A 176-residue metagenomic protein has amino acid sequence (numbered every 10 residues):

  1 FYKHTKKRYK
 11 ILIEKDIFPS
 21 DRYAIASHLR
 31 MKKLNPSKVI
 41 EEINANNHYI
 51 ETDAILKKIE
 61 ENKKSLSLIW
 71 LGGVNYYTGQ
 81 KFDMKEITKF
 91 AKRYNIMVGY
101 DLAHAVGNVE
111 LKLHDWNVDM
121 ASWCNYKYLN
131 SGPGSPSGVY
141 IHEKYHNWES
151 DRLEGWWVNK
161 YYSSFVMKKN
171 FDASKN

Functional and structural regions predicted by a protein language model:
Y2-R22: Conserved PLP-anchoring active-site segment centered on the Schiff-base-forming lysine
Y9, S67, D119: Conserved acidic residues
E14, I43, G72, C124 (+1 more regions): Conserved residues at the C-terminal ends of beta-strands
I17, N75, K127, Y145: Flexible, active-site-proximal loop/turn residues at the rims of small-molecule/cofactor binding pockets and catalytic
I25: Active-site-adjacent betaalpha module
S37-E41, A45-G107, Y128: Active-site phosphate-binding strand-loop segment of PLP-dependent enzymes
I96, Y100-L102, V106, L113-N130 (+1 more regions): Conserved active-site segment immediately N-terminal to the catalytic lysine that forms the internal aldimine
N130-S135, Y140-N176: Active-site C-terminal subdomain of aminotransferase-like
